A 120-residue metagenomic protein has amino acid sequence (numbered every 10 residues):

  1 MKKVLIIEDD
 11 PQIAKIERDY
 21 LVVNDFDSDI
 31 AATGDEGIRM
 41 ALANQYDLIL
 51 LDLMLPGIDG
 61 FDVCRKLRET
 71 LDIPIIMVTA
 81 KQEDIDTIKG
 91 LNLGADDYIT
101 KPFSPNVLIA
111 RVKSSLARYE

Functional and structural regions predicted by a protein language model:
M1-E120: N-terminal/domain-start alpha-helical segments
